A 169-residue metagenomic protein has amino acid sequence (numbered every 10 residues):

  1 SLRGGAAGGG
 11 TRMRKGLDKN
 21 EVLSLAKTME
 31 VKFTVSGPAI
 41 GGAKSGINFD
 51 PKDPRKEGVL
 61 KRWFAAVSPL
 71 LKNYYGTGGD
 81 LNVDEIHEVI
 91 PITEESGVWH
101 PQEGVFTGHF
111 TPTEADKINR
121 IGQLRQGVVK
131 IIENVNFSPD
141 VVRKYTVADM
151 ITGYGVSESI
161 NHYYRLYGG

Functional and structural regions predicted by a protein language model:
S1-V31: N-terminal cap/recognition module
T34-G168: Glycine/serine-rich phosphate-binding loop and adjoining beta1-alpha1 elements at the start of nucleotide-handling
